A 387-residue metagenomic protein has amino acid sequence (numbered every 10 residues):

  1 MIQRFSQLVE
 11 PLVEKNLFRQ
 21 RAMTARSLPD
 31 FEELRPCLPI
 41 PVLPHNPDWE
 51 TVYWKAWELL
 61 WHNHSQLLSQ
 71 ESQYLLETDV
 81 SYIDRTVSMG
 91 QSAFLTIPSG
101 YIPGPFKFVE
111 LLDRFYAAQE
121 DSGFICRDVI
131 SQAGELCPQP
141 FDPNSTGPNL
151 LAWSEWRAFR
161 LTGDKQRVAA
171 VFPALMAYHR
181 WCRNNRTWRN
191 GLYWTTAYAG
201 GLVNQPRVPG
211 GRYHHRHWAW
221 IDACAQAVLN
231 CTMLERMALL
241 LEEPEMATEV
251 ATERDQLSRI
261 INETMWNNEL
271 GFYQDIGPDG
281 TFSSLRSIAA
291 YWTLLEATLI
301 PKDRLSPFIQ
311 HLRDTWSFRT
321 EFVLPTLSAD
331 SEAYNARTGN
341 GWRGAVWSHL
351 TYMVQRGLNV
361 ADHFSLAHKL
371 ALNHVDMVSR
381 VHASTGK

Functional and structural regions predicted by a protein language model:
I2-F18, L43-T86, E110-D142, T187-W218 (+2 more regions): Extended glycan-interaction surfaces of carbohydrate-active proteins
F5-L8, R85-T196, W220-C224, V228 (+3 more regions): Aromatic-rich carbohydrate-recognition surfaces in CAZymes
P11-F18, A22, E32, M246: Proline-rich low-complexity regions
A25-P44: Short, contiguous pre-domain boundary segments
D48-A56, P103-A117, D164-R183, N230 (+3 more regions): Extended, well-ordered alpha-helical scaffold segments
R216, W220-A223, E243: Amphipathic alpha-helical coiled-coil segments and their boundaries
